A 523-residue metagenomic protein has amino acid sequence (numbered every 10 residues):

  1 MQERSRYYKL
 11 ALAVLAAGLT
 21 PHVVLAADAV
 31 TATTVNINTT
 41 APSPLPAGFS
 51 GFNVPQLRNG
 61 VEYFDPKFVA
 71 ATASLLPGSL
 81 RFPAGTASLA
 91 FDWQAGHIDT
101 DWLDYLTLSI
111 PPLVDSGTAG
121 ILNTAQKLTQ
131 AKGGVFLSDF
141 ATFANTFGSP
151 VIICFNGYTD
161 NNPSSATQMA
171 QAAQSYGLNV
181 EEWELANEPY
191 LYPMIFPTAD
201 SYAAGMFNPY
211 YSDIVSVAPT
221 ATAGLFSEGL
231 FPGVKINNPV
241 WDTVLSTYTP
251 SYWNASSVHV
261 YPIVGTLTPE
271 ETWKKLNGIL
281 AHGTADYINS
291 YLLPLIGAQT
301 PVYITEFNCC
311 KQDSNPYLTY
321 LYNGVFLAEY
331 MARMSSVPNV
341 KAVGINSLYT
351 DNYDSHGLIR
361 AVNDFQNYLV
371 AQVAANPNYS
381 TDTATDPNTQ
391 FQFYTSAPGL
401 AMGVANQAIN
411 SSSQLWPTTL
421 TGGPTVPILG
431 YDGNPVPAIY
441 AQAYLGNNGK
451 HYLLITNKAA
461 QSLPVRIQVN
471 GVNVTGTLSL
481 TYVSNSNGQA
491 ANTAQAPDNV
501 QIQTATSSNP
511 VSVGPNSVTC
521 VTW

Functional and structural regions predicted by a protein language model:
Q2-L25: Gram-negative bacterial Sec-dependent N-terminal signal peptides
V30-N254: N-terminal catalytic cores of secreted or lumenal carbohydrate-active enzymes
R58-V61, A87-F91, D160-N161, Y190-Y192 (+6 more regions): Flexible loop/turn segments at secondary-structure boundaries
M169, D200-P338: Noncatalytic carbohydrate-binding groove/subsite architecture in carbohydrate-active enzymes
A170, V472-S517: Acidic, Ser/Thr/Pro-rich beta/coil linker or hinge segments at domain junctions
N187, T305, T456: Active-site flanking residues adjacent to catalytic metal/cofactor-binding acidic residues
I304, C309-I439: Aromatic/acidic polysaccharide-binding cleft in carbohydrate-active enzymes
Y431-V474, L480, N485, C520: Carbohydrate-binding surface patches
